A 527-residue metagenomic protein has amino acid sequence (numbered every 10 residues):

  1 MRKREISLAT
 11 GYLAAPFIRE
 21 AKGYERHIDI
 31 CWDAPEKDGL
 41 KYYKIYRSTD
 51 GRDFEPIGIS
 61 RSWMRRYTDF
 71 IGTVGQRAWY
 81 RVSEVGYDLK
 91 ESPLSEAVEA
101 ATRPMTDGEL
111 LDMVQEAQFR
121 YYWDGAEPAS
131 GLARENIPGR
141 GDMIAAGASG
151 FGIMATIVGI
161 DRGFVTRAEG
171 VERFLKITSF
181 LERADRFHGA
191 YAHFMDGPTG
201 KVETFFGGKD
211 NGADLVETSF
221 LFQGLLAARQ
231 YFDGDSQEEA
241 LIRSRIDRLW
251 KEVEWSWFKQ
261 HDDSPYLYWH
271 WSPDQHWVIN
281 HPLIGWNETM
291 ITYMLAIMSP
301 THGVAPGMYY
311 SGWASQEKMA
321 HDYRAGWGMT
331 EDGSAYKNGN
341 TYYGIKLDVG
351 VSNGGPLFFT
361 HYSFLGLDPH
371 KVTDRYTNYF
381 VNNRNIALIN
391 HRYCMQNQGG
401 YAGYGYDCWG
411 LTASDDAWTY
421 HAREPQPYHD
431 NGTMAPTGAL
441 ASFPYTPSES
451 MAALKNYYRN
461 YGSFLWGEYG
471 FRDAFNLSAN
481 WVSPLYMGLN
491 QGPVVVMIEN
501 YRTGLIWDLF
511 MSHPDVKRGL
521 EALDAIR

Functional and structural regions predicted by a protein language model:
R2-S7, V85-P104: Extracellular fibronectin type III
T10-R19: Proline-enriched interdomain boundary motifs that mark the N-terminal boundary and often initiate the first structured
E20-Y24: Short, solvent-exposed loop/linker segments at the N-terminal edge of repeated beta-sheet extracellular domains
R26-G39: Conserved aromatic anchor
K37-P56: Extracellular low-complexity, O-glycosylation-prone stalks/linkers
W63-T68: Short S/T/G- and acidic-enriched coil/turn segments that sit immediately N-terminal to beta-strands in beta-sandwich
D69-K90: Beta-strand-rich modules
E99-R527: Ser/Thr/Asn(+Pro)-rich, low-complexity disordered segments
